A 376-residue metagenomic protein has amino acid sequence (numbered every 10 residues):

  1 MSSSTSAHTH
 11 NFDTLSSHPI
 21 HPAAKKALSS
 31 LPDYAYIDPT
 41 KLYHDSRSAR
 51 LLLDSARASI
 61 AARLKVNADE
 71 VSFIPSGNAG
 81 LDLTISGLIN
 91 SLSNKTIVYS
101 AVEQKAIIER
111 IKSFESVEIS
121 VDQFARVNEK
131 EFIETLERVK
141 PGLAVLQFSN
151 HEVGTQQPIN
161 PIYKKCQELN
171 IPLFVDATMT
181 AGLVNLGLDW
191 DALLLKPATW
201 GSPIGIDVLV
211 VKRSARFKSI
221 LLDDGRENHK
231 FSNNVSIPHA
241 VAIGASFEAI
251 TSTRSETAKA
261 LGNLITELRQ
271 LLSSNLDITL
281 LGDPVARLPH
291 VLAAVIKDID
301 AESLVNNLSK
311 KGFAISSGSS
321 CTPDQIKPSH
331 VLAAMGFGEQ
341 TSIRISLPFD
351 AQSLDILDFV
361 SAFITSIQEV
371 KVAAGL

Functional and structural regions predicted by a protein language model:
M1-L376: Pyridoxal 5′-phosphate
